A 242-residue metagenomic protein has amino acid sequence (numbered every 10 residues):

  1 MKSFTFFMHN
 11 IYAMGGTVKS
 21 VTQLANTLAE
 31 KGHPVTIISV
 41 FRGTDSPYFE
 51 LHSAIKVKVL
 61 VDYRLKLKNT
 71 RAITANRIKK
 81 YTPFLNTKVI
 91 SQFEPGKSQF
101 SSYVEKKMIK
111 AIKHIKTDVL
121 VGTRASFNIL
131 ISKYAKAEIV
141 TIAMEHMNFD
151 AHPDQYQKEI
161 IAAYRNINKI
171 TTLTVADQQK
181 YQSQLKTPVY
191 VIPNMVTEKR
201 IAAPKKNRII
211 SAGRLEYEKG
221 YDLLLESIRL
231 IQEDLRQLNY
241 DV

Functional and structural regions predicted by a protein language model:
F7-H9, L173, I209-G213: Short hydrophobic "strand-cap" motifs at the C-terminus of beta-strands
M8-M14, T27, K31-E94, Q182: N-terminal strand-loop element at the rim of the active site of nucleotide-sugar-dependent glycosyltransferases
V18-Q23, N207, S211, E216-L230: A conserved mid-protein helix/loop that constitutes part of the nucleotide-sugar donor-binding site
H33-P34, Y221, L225-V242: A conserved nucleotide-sugar
I37-T44, A212, Q237-V242: Glycosyltransferase donor-sugar binding loop
S101-V104, G122-F127: Short His-centered aromatic/hydrophobic patch
Y103-H114, N148-I170: Membrane-proximal helix-turn-helix segments that form the acceptor-binding/catalytic region of lipid-linked
V140-D150, Y164-R200: Donor nucleotide-sugar binding/catalytic pocket of nucleotide-sugar-dependent glycosyltransferases
